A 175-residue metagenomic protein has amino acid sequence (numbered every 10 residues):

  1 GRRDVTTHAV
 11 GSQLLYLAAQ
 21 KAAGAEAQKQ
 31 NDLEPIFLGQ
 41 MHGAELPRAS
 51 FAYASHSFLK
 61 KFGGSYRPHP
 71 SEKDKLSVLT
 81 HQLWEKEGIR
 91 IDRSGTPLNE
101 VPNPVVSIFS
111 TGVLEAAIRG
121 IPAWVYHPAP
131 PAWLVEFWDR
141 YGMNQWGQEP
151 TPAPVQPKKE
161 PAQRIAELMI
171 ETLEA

Functional and structural regions predicted by a protein language model:
G1-R2, S55-S57, L76-E87, V135-Y141: Short, aromatic/basic amphipathic alpha-helical patches
G1-V10, L14-Y16: Active-site-proximal region of nucleotide-activated glycan assembly enzymes, centered on histidine/acidic-rich loops
V10, R67, Y126-P128: Generic beta-sheet signal
Q13-L83: Conserved catalytic-core segment of nucleotide-activated headgroup transferases in glycan assembly
Q20-L33, E100-T111, R140-Y141: Short, surface-exposed amphipathic charged segments that create phosphate/polyanion-binding patches used for binding
P47-A49, L134-A175: Leloir-type glycosyltransferase catalytic cores
S71-R119, A123: Donor nucleotide-activated moiety binding/catalytic core segment of transferases that use nucleotide-activated donors
P122-Y126, P131-A132: Short hydrophobic beta-strand element within catalytic cores of glycosyltransferases and related nucleotide-activated
